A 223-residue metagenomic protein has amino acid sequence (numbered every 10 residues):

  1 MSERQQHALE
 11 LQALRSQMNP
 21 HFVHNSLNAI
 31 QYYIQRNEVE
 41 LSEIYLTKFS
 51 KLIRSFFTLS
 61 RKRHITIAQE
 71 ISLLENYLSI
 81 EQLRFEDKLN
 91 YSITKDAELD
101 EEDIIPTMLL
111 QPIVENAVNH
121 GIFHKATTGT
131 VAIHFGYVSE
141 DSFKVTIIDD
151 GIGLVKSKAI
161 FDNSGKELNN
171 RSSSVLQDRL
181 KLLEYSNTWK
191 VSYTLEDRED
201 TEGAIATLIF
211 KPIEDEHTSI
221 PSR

Functional and structural regions predicted by a protein language model:
M1-S192: Two-component histidine phosphotransfer core
Y193-R198: Short, solvent-exposed loop/turn elements at beta->coil junctions and helix N-caps that rim active or binding pockets
E199-R223: C-terminal end segment of the histidine kinase catalytic
